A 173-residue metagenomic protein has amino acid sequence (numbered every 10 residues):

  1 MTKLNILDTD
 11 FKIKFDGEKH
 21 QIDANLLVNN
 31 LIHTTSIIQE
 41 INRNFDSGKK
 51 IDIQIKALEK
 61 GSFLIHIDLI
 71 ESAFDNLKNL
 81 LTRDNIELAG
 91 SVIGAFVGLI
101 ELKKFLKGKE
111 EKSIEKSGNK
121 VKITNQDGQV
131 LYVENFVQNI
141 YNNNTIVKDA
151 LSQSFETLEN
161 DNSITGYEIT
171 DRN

Functional and structural regions predicted by a protein language model:
T2-N173: Charged, alpha-helical interface segments at or near domain boundaries
